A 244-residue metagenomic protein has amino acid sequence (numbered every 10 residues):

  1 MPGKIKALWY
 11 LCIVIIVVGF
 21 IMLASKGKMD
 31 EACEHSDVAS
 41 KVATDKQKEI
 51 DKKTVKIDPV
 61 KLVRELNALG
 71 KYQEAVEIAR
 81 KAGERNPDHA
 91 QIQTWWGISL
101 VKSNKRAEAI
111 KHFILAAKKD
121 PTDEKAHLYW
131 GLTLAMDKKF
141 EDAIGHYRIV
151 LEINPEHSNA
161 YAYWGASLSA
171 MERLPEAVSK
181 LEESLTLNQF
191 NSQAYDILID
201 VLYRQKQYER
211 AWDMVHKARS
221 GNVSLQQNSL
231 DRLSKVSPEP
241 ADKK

Functional and structural regions predicted by a protein language model:
K52-Q91, W95-K102: Alpha-helical segment of the N-proximal tetratricopeptide repeat
K56, A90-Q91, E124-K125, S158-N159 (+2 more regions): Helix-start (N-cap) detector for alpha-helical repeat units in TPR-like alpha-solenoids, especially tetratricopeptide
A68-E77, K102-L115, M136-I149, M171-E183 (+1 more regions): Structural signature of tandem alpha-helical TPR/SEL1-like repeats, specifically the intra-repeat loop/turn
D196-K244: Terminal, low-structured helical/coil segments at or just beyond the last alpha-helical repeat
